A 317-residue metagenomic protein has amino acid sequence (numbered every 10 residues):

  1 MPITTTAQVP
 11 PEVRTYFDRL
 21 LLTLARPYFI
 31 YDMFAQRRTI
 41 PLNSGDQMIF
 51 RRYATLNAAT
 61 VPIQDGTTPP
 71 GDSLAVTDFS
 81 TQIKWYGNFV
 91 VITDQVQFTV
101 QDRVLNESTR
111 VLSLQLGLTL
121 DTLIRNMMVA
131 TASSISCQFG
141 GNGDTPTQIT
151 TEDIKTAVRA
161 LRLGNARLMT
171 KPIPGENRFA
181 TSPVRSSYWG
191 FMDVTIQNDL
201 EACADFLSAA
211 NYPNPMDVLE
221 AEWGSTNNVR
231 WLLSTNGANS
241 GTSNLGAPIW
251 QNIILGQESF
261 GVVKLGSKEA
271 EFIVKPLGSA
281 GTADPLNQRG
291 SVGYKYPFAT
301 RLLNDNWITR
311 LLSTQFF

Functional and structural regions predicted by a protein language model:
M1-Q82, I308: N-terminal "assembly arms/tails" that initiate or stabilize quaternary assembly in self-assembling proteins
P2-F34, D144-K171, S187-F191, T195-F317: Sequence/fold signature of self-assembling virion shell proteins
Q36, N142-T147, R178-T181: Surface-exposed ligand/attachment interfaces on beta-rich extracellular proteins
R38-T39, E176-T181, L219-A221, G281: A generic local secondary-structure boundary/capping motif
A54, D94, Y296-T300: Beta-strand elements of well-folded, non-transmembrane domains
S73-V100, G266: Short acidic, glycine/tyrosine-flanked loop/strand segments centered on an H-E-D-like triad
T99-P174: Alpha-helical scaffold segments that mediate packing/assembly in large oligomeric complexes
